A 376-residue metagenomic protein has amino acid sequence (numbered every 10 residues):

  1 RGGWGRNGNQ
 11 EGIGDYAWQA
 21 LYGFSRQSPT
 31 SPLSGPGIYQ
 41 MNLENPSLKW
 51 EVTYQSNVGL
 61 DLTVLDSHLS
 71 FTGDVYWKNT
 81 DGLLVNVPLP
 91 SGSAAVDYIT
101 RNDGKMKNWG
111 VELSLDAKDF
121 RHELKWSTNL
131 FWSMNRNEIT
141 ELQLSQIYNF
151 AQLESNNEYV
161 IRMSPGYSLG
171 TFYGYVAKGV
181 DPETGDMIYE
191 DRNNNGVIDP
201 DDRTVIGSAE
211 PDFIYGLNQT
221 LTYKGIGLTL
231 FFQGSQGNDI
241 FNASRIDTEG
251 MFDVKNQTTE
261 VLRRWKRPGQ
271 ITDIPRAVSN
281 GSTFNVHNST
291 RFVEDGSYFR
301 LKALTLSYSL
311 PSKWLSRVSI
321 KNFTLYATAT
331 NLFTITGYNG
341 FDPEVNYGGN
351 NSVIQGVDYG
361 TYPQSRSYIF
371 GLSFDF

Functional and structural regions predicted by a protein language model:
R1-E51, H68-M106: Solvent-exposed loop/turn elements at secondary-structure boundaries
W4-G8, V75-D81, A117-D119, W132-E138 (+6 more regions): Transmembrane beta-strands of outer-membrane beta-barrel pores
E11, L65-H68, F120-W126, I139-L144 (+2 more regions): Short loop/turn motifs that connect adjacent beta-strands in outer-membrane beta-barrel proteins
Q27-S70, I99-R121, S208-I214, Y359-I369: Outer-membrane beta-barrel signature, preferentially recognizing the C-terminal barrel domain of Gram-negative
V58-L62, G73, L113-A117, L217-Y223 (+4 more regions): Residues on the lipid-exposed face of transmembrane beta-strands in outer-membrane beta-barrel proteins
T100-N108, L153-T184, G269, T336-F376: C-terminal beta-signal and terminal closure region of outer-membrane beta-barrel proteins
R101-G104, F120-A209, T330, G337: Conserved small-residue
P182, S235-T324, T328-T330: Extracytoplasmic gating/loop element in the C-terminal half of outer-membrane beta-barrel translocons and assembly
